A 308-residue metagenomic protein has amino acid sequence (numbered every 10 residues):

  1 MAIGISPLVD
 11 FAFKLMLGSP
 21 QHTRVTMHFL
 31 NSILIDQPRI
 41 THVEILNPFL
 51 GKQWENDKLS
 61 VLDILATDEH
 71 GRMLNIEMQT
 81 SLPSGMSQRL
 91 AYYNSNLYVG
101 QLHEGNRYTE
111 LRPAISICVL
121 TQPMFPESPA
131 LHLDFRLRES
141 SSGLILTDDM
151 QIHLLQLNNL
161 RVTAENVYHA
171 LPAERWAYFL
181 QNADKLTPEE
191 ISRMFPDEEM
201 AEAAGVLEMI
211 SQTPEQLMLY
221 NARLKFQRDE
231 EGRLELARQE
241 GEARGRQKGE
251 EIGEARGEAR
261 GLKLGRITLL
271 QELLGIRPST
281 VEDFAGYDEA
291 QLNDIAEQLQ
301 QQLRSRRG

Functional and structural regions predicted by a protein language model:
M1-G308: Elongated, amphipathic alpha-helical interaction scaffolds
